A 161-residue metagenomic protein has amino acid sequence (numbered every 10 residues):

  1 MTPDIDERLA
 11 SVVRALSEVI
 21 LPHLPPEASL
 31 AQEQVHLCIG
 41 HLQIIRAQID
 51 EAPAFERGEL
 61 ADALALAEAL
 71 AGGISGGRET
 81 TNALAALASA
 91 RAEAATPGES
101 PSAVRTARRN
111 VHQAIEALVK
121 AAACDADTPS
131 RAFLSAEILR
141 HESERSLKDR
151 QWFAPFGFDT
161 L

Functional and structural regions predicted by a protein language model:
M1-V13: Acidic, low-complexity proline/glycine-rich segments
D4-E7, A28, Q43, T96 (+1 more regions): Intrinsic-disorder/low-complexity, polar/charged segments
A10-A69: N-terminal interaction modules that seed assembly of large macromolecular complexes
V19-E27, I49-A52, I74, R91-A95 (+1 more regions): Secondary-structure edge/capping motif, primarily at the C-terminal ends of alpha-helices and the immediately following
I49-G98: Aromatic-anchored, charged helix-turn/loop surface patch used as a conserved interaction hotspot
G77-A136: Amphipathic protein-protein interaction modules
K120-L161: Glycine-rich, aromatic-bearing surface loops/beta-hairpins
